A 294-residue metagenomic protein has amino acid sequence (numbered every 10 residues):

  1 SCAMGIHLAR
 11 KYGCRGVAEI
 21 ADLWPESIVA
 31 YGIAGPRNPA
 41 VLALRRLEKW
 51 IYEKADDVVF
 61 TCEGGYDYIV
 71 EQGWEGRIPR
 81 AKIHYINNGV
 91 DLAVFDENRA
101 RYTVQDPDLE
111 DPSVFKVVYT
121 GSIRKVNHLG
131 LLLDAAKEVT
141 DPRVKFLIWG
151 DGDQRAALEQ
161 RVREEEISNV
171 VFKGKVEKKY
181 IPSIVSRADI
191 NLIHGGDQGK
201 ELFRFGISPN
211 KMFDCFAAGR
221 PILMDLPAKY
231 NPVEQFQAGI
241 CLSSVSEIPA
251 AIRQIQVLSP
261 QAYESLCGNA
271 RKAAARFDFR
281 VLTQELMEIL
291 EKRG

Functional and structural regions predicted by a protein language model:
A3-Y12, N38-F60: Membrane-proximal helix-turn-helix segments that form the acceptor-binding/catalytic region of lipid-linked
D56, V185-F205, R220: Acidic donor-binding loop of glycosyltransferase active sites
G64, I86-G89: Carbohydrate-associated surface elements
W74, D91, D96-E110, K116 (+1 more regions): A short helix/loop element that forms part of the nucleotide-sugar donor recognition site in Leloir-type
D108-A136, L147, C267: Conserved donor-binding/catalytic core segment of Leloir-type glycosyltransferases
D141-L147, A156-I190: Nucleotide-activated donor-binding/catalytic signature segment of Leloir-type glycosyltransferases, i.e., the conserved
A228-Q254: Change "using UDP/GDP/dTDP sugars" to "using nucleotide sugars
S246, Q261-E291: A charged, aromatic-enriched C-terminal amphipathic alpha-helix characteristic of glycosyltransferases across folds
